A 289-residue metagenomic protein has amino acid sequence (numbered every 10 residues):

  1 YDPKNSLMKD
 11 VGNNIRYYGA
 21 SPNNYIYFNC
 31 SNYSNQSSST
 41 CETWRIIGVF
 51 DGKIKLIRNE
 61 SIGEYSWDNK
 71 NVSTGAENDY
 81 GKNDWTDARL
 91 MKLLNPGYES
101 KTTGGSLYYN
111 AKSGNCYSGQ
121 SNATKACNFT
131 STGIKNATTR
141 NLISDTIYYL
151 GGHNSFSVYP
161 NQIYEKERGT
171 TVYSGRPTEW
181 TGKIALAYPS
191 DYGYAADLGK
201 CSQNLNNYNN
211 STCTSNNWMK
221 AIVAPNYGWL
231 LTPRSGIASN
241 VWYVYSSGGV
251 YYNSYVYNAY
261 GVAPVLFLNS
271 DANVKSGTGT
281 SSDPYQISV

Functional and structural regions predicted by a protein language model:
Y1-V289: Long, domain-scale functional regions
